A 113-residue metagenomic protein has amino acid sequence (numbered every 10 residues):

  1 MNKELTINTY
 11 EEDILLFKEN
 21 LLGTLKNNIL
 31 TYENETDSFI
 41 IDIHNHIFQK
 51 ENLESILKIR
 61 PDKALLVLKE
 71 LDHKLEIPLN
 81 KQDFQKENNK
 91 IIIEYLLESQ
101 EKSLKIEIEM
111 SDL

Functional and structural regions predicted by a protein language model:
M1-D13: Tryptophan-anchored aromatic micro-motifs
T6-T9, L30-N34, F48-K50, I93-E98: Short beta-strand segments that buttress and anchor functional surface loops
F17-K18, N34-T36, I92, S103-E107: Short, surface-exposed coil-to-beta transition loops
E19-K58: Short, well-structured hydrophobic secondary-structure segments
L22-T24, H44-I47, P61-A64, N80-F84 (+1 more regions): A short, sequence-level motif marking secondary-structure junctions
L53-E54, K58, A64-Q85, K102: Terminal, non-globular segments
Q85, K90, L96-L113: Mixed-charge, glycine-accented linear interaction segment located at domain edges/termini
